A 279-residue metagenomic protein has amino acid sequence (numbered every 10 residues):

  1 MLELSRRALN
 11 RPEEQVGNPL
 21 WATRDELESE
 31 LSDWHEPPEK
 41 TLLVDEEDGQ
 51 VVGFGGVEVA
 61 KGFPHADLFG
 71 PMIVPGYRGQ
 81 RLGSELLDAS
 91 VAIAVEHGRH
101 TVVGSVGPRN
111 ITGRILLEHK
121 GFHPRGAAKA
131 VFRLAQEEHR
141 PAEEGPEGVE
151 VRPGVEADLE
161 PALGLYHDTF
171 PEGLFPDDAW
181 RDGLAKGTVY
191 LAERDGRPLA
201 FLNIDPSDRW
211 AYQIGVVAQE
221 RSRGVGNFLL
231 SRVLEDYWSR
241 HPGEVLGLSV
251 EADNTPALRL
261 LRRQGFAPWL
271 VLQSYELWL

Functional and structural regions predicted by a protein language model:
M1-R6, V149-A162: A short beta-loop-alpha structural element at the N-terminal edge of CoA-dependent acyl/N-acetyltransferase catalytic
L9-L31, L163-A185: Conserved GNAT-fold acetyl-CoA-binding loop/helix
S29-V44, G53, D67, R181-L191 (+1 more regions): A short helix-loop-beta-strand connector motif used in the catalytic cores of GNAT acetyltransferases and, in some
E58, F69-G79, I214-S222, V250-E251: A short, internal acetyl-CoA/4′-phosphopantetheine-binding micro-motif in the GNAT/acyltransferase core
P75-R78, G104-G113, A218, G247-L258 (+1 more regions): Conserved beta-strand-loop-alpha-helix junction that forms the acyl-donor binding cleft
Y77, R81-A89, E220, G224-R232: Conserved acetyl-CoA pyrophosphate-binding loop and the N-cap/start of the following alpha-helix in GNAT-like
Q80, S84, E96, P108-G126 (+2 more regions): Conserved active-site alpha-helix within GNAT-family acetyltransferase domains
A94-P108, Y237-S249: Conserved GNAT acetyl-CoA-binding A-motif
